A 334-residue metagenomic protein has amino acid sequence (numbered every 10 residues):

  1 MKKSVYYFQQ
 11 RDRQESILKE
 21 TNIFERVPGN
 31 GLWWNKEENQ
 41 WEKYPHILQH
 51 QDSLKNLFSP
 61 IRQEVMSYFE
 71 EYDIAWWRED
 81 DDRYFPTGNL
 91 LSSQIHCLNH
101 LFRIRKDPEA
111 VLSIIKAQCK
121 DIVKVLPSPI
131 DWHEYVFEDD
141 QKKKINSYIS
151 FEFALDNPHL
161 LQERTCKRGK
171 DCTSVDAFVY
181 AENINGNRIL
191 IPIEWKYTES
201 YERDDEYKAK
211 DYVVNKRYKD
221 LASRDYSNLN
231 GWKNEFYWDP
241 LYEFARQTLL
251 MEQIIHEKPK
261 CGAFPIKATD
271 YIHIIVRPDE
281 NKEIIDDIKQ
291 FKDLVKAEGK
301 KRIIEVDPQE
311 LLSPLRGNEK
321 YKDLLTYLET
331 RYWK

Functional and structural regions predicted by a protein language model:
M1-K334: Charged, terminal alpha-helix-loop-beta segments that serve as non-catalytic nucleic-acid engagement and/or assembly
